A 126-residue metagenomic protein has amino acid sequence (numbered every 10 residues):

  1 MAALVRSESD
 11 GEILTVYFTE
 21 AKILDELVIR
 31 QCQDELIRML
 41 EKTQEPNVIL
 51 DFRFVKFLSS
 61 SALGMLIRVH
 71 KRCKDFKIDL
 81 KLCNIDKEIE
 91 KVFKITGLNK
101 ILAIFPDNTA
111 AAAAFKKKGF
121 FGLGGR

Functional and structural regions predicted by a protein language model:
A2-A3, S7-D34: STAS-typified acidic loop motif
A2-S9, I37, S59-S60, P106-D107 (+1 more regions): Short low-complexity stretches enriched in small and charged residues
I13, N99, G124-R126: Compositionally biased, intrinsically disordered low-complexity regions
V16, M39, K116-G119: Short regulatory "switch" loops immediately downstream of catalytic or recognition motifs within protein catalytic
K22-L102: Amphipathic alpha-helical interaction surfaces in cytosolic regulatory modules
A103-R126: A charged, well-structured terminal subsegment
